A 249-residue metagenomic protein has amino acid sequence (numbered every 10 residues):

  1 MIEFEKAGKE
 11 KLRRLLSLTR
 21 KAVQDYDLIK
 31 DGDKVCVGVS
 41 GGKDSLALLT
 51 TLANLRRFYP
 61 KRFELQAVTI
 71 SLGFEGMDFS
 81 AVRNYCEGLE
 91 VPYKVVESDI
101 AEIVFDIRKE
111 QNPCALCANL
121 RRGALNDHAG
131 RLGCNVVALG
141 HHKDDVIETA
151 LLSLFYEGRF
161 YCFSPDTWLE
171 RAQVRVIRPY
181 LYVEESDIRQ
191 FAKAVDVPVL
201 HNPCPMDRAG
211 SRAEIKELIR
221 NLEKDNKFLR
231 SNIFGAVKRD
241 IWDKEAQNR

Functional and structural regions predicted by a protein language model:
I2-A150, Y156-R159, S186-A194, K244: ATP-dependent adenylation/nucleotidyltransferase module used to activate substrates
L12, A118, R208-S211, I215 (+2 more regions): Generic structural signal for well-ordered, non-membrane alpha-helical segments in soluble metabolic enzymes
L16, R122, I219, N226 (+1 more regions): Short amphipathic alpha-helical/adjacent loop interface patches that line ligand and macromolecule-binding sites
L18, A22, L154, L218-N221 (+2 more regions): Residues that form generic nucleotide/phosphate-binding pockets
E64-L65, D144-K224: Catalytic subdomain that performs nucleotidyl-dependent activation
F74, I100-E102, T167, V183 (+2 more regions): Residue-level detector of flexible, active-site-proximal loop/helix-junction positions within diverse enzyme catalytic
E102, L139, P203-D207, L229: Short, surface-exposed helix-loop/turn micro-motifs enriched in polar/charged residues
G210, K224, F228-R249: A short, charged, Gly/Pro-tolerant segment at domain boundaries
